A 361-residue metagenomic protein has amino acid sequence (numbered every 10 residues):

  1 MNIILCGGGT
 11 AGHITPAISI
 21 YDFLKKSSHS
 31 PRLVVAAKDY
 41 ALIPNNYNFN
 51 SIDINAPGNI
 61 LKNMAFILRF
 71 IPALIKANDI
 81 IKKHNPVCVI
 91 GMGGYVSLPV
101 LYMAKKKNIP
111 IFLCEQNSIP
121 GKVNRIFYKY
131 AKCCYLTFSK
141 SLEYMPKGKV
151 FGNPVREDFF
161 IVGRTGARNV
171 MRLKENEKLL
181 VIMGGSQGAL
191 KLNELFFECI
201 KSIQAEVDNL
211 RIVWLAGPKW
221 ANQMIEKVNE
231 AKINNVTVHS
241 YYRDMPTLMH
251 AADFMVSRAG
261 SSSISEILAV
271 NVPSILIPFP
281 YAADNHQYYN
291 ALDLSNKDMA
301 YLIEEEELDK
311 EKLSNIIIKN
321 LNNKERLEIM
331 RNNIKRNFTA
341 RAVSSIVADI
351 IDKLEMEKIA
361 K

Functional and structural regions predicted by a protein language model:
N2, S30, K38, K105-T165 (+1 more regions): Active-site-proximal region of nucleotide-activated glycan assembly enzymes, centered on histidine/acidic-rich loops
N2-L68, L210: Glycosyltransferase specificity loop/lid
D22-K25, V34, D39-Y47, R164-N169 (+4 more regions): Donor-nucleotide binding loops and adjacent catalytic segments primarily of GT-B fold Leloir glycosyltransferases
K38-A41, C88-K107: An aromatic- and histidine-rich active-site surface loop
N59-C88, K106: An amphipathic, basic-hydrophobic alpha-helix
P86-C88, H250-S265, V272-P273: Acidic donor-binding loop of glycosyltransferase active sites
R326-A340: A short, well-ordered alpha-helix in the C-terminal region of glycosyltransferases
T339-K361: C-terminal alpha-helical cap of glycosyltransferases
